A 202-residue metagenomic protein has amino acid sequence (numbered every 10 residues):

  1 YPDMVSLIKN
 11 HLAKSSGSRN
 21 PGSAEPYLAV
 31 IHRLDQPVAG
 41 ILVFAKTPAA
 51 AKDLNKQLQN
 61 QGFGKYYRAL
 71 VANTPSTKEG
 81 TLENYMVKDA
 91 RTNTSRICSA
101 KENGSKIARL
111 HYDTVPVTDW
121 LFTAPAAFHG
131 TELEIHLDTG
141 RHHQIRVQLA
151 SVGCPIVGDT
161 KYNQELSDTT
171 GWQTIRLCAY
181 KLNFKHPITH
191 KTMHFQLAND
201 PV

Functional and structural regions predicted by a protein language model:
Y1-V202: RNA pseudouridine synthases
